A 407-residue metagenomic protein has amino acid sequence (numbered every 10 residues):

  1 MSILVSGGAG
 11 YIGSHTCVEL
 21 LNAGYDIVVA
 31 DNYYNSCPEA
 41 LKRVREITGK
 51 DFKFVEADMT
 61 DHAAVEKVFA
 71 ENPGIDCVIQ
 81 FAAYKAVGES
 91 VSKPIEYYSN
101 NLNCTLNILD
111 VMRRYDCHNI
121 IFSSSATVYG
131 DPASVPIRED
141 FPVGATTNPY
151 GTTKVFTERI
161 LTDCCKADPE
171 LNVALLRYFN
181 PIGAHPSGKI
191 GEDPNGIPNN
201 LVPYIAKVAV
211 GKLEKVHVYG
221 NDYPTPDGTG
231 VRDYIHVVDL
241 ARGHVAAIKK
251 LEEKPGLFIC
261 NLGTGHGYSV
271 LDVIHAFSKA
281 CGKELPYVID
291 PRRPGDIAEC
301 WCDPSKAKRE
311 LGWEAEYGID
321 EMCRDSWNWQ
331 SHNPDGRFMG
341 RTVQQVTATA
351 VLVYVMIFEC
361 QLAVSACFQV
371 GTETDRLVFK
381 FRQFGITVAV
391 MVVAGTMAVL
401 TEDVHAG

Functional and structural regions predicted by a protein language model:
M1-A184: N-terminal Rossmann-like NAD(P)+-binding domain of SDR-like oxidoreductases, especially those catalyzing
A82-A83, T157, A247, A307 (+1 more regions): Small-residue (primarily alanine) positions within well-ordered alpha-helices, especially packing/interaction faces
Y98, T147-V155, G191, N195-N199 (+2 more regions): Short-chain dehydrogenase/reductase
S187-K189: Catalytic core of nucleotidyl cyclases, primarily class III adenylyl/guanylyl cyclases
L201-V343: C-terminal substrate-binding subdomain of Rossmann-fold SDR/epimerase-dehydratase oxidoreductases
Q344-G407: Charged, low-complexity amphipathic helices and coil/IDR segments
